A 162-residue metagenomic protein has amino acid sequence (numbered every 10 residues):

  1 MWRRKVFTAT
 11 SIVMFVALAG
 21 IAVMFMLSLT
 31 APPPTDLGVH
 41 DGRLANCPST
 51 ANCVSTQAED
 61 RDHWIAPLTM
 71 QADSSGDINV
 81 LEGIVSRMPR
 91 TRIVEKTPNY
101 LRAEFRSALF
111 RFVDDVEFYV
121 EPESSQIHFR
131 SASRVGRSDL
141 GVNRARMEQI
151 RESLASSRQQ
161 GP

Functional and structural regions predicted by a protein language model:
W2-T10, A22-P162: Ser/Thr-rich, low-complexity intrinsically disordered terminal regions
I12-G20: Core hydrophobic alpha-helical transmembrane segments of single-pass membrane proteins
